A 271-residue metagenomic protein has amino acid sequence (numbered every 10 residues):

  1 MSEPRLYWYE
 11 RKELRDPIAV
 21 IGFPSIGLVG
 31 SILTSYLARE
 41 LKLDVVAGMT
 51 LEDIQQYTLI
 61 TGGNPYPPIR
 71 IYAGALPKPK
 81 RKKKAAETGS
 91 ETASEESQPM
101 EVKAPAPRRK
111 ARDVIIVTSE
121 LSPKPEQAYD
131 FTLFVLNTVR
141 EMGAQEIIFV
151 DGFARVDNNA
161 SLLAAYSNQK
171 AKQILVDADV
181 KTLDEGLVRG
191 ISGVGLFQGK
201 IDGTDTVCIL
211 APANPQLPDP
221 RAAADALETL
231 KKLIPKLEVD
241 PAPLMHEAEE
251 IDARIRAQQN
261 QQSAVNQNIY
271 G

Functional and structural regions predicted by a protein language model:
M1-E146: N-terminal catalytic or cofactor-binding beta/alpha core of small enzyme domains
S25-I32, E126-D130, F134, G190 (+3 more regions): Conserved active-site and cofactor/substrate-binding residues in soluble primary-metabolism enzymes
I26, P123-K124, A154-R155, N214-P215: Solvent-exposed loop/turn segments at secondary-structure junctions within structured extracellular/periplasmic domains
D44-G48, Q145, V150-G152, D205-L210: Glycine-rich phosphate/pyrophosphate-binding loops and their adjacent beta-strand/loop elements at enzyme active sites
E126-Y166, K172-V176: A contiguous catalytic/ligand-binding core that recognizes phosphate-bearing ligands
L136-I147, I201-D205, L233-L237: Secondary-structure boundary elements
R155-K232, I269: Catalytic cores of processing enzymes, dominated by hydrolases/peptidases, characterized by acidic/His-rich
L217-G271: A conserved C-terminal secondary-structure "cap"
